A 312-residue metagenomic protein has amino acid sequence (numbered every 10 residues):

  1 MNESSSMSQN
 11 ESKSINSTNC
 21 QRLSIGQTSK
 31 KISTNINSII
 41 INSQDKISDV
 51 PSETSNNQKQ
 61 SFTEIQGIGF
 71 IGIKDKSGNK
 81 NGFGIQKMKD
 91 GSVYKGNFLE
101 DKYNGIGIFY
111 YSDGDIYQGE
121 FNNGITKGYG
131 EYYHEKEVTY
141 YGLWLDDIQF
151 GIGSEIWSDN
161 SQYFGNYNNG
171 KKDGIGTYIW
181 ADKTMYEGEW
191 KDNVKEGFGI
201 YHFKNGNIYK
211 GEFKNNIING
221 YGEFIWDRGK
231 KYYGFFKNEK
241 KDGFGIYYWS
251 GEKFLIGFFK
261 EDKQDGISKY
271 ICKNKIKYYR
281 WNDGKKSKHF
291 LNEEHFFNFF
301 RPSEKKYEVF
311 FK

Functional and structural regions predicted by a protein language model:
M1-K312: Intrinsically disordered, low-complexity repeat tracts enriched in Gly/Pro/Ser/Thr and acidic residues, frequently
